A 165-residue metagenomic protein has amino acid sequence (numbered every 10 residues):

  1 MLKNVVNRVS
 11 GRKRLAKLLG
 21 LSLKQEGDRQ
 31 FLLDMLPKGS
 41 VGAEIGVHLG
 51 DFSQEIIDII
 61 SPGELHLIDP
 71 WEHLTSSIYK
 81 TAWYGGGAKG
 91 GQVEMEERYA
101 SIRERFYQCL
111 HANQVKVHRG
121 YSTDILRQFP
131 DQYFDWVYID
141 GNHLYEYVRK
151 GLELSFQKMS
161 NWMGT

Functional and structural regions predicted by a protein language model:
M1-G39: Class I SAM-dependent methyltransferase Rossmann-like catalytic core, especially the SAM/SAH-binding loop
R29-T165: S-adenosylmethionine/decaboxylated-SAM
